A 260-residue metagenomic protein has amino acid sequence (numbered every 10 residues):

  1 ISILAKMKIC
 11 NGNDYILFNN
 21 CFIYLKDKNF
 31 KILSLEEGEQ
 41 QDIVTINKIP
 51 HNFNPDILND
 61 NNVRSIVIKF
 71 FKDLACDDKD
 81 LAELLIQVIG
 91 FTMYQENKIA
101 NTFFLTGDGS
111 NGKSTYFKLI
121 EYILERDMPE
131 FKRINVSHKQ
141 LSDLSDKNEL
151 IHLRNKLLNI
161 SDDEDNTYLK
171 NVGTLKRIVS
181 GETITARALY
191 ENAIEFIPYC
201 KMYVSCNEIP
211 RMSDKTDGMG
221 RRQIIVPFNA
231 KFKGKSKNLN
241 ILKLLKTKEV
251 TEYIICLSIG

Functional and structural regions predicted by a protein language model:
I1-N13: Accessory, often N-terminal, substrate/partner-engagement and coupling regions that sit outside the core NTP/cofactor
C10, I16, F22-N155, I224-V226 (+1 more regions): P-loop NTPase catalytic core of nucleic-acid-dependent motor ATPases
N13, N19-C21, K26, P198-K215 (+1 more regions): Catalytic nucleotidyl-transfer cores of nucleotide-processing enzymes
F131-S145, G173-A193, S236-K246: Substrate-gripping "pore-loop 1 plus following alpha2 helix"
N148-N155, R187-S205: AAA+/SF3 P-loop NTPase mechanochemical coupling elements
N155-G181, I194, M212-M219: Conserved AAA+/SF3 P-loop NTPase catalytic/coupling segment centered on the Walker-B
D165-N166, N207-R211, N229-G234: Conserved nucleotide-binding/hydrolysis micro-motifs of P-loop NTPases
F196-Y199, K215-G260: Phosphate-sensing "switch" segment of ASCE/P-loop ATPases
